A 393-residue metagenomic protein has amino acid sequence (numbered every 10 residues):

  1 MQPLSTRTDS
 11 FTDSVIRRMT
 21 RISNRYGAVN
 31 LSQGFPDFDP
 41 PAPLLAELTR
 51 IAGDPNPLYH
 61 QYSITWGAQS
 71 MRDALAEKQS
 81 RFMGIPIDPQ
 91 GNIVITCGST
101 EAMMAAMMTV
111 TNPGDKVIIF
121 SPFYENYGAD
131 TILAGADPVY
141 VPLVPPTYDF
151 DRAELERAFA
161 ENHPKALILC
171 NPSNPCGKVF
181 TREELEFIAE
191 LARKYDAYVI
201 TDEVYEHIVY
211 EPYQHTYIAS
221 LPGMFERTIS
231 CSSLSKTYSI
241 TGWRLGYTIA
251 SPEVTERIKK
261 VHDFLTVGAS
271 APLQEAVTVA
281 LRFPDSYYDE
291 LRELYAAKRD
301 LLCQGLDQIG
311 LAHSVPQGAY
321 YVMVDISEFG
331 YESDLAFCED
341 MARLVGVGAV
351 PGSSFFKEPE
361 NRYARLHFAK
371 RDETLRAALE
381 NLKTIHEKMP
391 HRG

Functional and structural regions predicted by a protein language model:
S5-C97, A105, L281-F283, K388-G393: N-terminal small-domain helix-loop-helix segment of the aminotransferase-like
Y26, A134, L191-Y195, I309 (+2 more regions): Helix C-cap/helix->beta junction micro-motif
P89, M108-L169, R182: PLP-dependent aminotransferase-like
A136, K194-A197, F225-E226: A short helix->loop->beta-strand "cap" motif at the edges of active sites that frequently abuts
V144-E211: Active-site phosphate-binding strand-loop segment of PLP-dependent enzymes
L221, E226-A296, D300-G305, I309 (+1 more regions): Conserved core segment of the aminotransferase class I/II
Y295-A296, I309-L344: Conserved PLP-binding catalytic core of the aspartate aminotransferase-like
Y331, D340-A349, F355-G393: PLP-dependent enzyme catalytic core of the Aspartate aminotransferase-like
